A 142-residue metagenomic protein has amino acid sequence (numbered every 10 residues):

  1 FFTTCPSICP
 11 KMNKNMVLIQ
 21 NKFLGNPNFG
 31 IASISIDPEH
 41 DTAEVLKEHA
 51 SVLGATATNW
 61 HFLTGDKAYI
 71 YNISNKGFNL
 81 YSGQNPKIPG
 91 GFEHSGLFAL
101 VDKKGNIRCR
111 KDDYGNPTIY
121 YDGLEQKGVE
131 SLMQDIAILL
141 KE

Functional and structural regions predicted by a protein language model:
F1-P6, S35-I36: Aromatic-flanked redox-active Cys/Sec active sites in thiol-based oxidoreductases, especially the WC-centered
S7-P10, G90-G91: Solvent-exposed, non-transmembrane alpha-helical starts
I8, I73, R108: Residues that scaffold the ATP/ADP-binding catalytic core of kinase and kinase-like folds
C9-M12, E125: Short, conserved glycine- and acidic-residue-centered signature motifs in active-site or ligand-binding loops
M12-I73: Structural microenvironment flanking redox-active thiols in thiol-disulfide oxidoreductases
W60, Y71, F78-G83, F92-A99: Structural micro-motif
P86-E142: Thiol-/selenol-based redox modules, centered on thioredoxin-like and closely related oxidoreductase domains
